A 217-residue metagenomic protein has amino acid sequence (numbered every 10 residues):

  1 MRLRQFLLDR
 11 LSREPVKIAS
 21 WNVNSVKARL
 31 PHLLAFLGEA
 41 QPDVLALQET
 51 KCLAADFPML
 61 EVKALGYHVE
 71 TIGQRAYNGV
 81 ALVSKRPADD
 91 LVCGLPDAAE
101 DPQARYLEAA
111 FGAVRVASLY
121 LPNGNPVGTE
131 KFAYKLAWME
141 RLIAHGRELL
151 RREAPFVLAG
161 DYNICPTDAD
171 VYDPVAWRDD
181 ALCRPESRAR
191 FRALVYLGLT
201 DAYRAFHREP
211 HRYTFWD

Functional and structural regions predicted by a protein language model:
R2-T71, Y77-V80: N-terminal, active-site-proximal structural segment of metallo-dependent hydrolase catalytic domains
W21-N22, L37-A55, V116, H145-D168 (+1 more regions): Active-site beta-strand/loop signature of hydrolases that rely on acidic residues for catalysis
S25-R29, D101, Y134-L142, C183-E186: Soluble or luminal CAZymes and related metallo-dependent hydrolases
L30, L37-Q41, C93, C165 (+1 more regions): Short linear sequence motif anchored by a di-proline
H32-A35, M59-V62, D97, K131 (+2 more regions): Short, glycine/charged-enriched secondary-structure capping and boundary segments
T50-L53, F57-P126, E130: Structured beta-strand-rich core segments of catalytic domains in phosphoester-bond hydrolases
L65, W138-D217: Metal-dependent phosphoesterases centered on the DNase I-like endonuclease/exonuclease/phosphatase
R115-Y134, P174-S187: Active-site-proximal loop/helix segment associated with metal-binding centers of metalloenzymes
